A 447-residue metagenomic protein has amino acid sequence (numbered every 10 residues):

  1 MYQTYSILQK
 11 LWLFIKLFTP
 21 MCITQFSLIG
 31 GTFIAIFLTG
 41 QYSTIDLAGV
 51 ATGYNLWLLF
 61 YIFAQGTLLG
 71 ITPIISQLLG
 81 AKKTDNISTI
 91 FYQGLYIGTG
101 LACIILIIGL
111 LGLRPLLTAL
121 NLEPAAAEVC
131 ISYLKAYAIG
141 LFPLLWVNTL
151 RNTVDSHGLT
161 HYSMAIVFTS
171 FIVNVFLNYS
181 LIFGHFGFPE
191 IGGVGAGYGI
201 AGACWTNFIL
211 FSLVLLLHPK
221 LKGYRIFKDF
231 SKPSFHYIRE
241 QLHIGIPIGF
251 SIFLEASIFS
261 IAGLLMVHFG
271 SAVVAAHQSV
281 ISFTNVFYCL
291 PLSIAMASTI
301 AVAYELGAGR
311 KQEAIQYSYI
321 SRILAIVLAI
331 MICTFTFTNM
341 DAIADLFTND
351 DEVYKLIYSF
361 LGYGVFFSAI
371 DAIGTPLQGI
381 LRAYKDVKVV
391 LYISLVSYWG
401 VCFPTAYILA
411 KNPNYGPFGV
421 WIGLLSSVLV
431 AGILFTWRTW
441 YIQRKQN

Functional and structural regions predicted by a protein language model:
M1-C22, I75-F142, F188-I246, V302-F367 (+1 more regions): Short alpha-helical transmembrane segments in multi-pass integral membrane proteins
W12-T72, S76, I246-H268: Signature of the first transmembrane helix
M21, Q25, F33-F37, Y54 (+15 more regions): Transmembrane alpha-helix boundary and packing residues in multipass membrane permease domains and related
L28, T32-A35, T39, Y61-L68 (+16 more regions): Alpha-helical transmembrane segments and their lipid-water interface positions in multi-pass membrane proteins
G30-A48, L117-P124, S180-I191, F253-V286 (+3 more regions): Helix-terminus/linker motif at the lipid-water interface of multi-pass membrane proteins
I36, L47-L110, L144-S163, A276-M340 (+2 more regions): Small-residue-rich hydrophobic transmembrane alpha-helices
L68, T72, Y137-S156, S163-N174 (+7 more regions): Short runs within selected transmembrane alpha-helices of multi-pass transporters and secretion channels
L221-I244, F250-A256, S260-H268, V273-H277: Acidic, glycine-rich loop-and-beta core segments that form the ion-binding/anion-interacting portion of active sites
